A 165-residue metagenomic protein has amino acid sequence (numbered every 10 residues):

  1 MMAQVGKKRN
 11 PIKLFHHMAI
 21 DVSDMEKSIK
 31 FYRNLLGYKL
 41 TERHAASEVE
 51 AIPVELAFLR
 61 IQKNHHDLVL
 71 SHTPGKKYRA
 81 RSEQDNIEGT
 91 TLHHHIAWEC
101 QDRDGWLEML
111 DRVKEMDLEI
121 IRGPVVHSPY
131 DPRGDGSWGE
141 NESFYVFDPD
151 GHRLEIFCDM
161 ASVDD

Functional and structural regions predicted by a protein language model:
M1-K27, H93-I96, S162-D165: N-terminal beta-strand motif that seeds the catalytic metal site of vicinal oxygen chelate
A3-Q4, L68, K76-E83, P129-R133: A short, acidic/glycine-rich surface segment
L14, E55, N64-H66, L92-H94 (+1 more regions): Residues that flank catalytic or metal-binding motifs in active/ligand-binding sites
D21-H72: Core segments of cupin and vicinal oxygen chelate
S23-E26, G89-T91, I96-R153: Vicinal oxygen chelate
T41, L154-E155: Generic structural signal for well-ordered beta-strand positions
E48, M160-V163: A short acidic/small-residue loop/turn micro-motif
D67, E155-I156: Short glycine-/small-residue motifs
